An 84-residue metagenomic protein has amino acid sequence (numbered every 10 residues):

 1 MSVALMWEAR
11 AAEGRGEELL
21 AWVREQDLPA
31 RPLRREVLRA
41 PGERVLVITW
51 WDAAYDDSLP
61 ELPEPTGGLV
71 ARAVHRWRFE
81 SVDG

Functional and structural regions predicted by a protein language model:
M1-V3, L33-L46, E61-G84: Glycine-rich beta-strand-turn "strand-cap" elements at beta-sheet edges
S2, E25, D52-D56: N-terminal processing/targeting junctions
M6, A21, T49-W50, R76: Residues in intrinsically disordered, low-complexity segments of regulatory proteins
E8-E13, T49-A53: Short beta-strand-to-loop capping motifs
A9-R34, L62-P65: Short amphipathic alpha-helical segments
E17, D52-E61: Short amphipathic alpha-helices within nucleic acid-binding modules
Q26-R31, E43-V45, W51: Intrinsic low-complexity, intrinsically disordered segments enriched in polar/basic residues
